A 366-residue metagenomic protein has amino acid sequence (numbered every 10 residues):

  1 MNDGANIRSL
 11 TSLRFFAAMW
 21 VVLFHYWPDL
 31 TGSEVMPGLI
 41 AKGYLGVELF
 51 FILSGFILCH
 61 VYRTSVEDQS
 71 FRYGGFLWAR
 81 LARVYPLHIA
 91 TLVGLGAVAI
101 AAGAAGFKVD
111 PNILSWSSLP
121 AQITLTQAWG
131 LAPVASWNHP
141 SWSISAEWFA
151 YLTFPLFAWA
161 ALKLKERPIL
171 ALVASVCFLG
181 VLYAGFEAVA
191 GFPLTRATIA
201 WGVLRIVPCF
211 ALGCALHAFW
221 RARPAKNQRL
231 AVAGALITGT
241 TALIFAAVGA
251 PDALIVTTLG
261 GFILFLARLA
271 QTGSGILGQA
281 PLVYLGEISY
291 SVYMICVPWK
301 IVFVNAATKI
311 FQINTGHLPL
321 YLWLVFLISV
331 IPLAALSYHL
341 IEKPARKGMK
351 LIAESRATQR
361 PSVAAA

Functional and structural regions predicted by a protein language model:
M1-G185, L194, I206, K226-V232 (+3 more regions): Membrane-cytosol interface segments of multi-pass membrane proteins, especially ER/Golgi lipid-handling enzymes
W27, T64, A222, I295-P298: N-terminal low-complexity, intrinsically disordered patches enriched in charged
V35-G38, P133-N138, G191-A200, A242-D252: Membrane-interface helix caps and helix-loop-helix hairpins in membrane proteins
I100, I206, F210-A215, G234-K343: Alpha-helical transmembrane segments of multi-pass integral membrane proteins
L216-R223: Internal transmembrane alpha-helix with an interfacial aromatic "cap," most often the third helix
